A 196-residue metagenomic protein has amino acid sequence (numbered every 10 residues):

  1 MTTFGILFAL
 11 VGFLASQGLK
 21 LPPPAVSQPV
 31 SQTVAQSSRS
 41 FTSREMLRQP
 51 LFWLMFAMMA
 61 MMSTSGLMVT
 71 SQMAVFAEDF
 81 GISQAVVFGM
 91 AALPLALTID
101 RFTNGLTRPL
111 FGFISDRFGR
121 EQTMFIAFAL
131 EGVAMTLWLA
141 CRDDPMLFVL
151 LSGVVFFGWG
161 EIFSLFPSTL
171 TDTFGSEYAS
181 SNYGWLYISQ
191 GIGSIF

Functional and structural regions predicted by a protein language model:
G5-Q32: C-terminal membrane-cytosol helix-exit motif in multi-pass small-molecule transporters
R44-F113: Extracytoplasmic gate region of multi-pass secondary transporters
A60, M146-E161: Hydrophobic core of transmembrane alpha-helices in multi-pass small-molecule transporters, especially MFS/SLC-type
A92, G175-W185: Cytoplasmic loop-to-transmembrane helix junctions
R101-P109, G160, G191-I195: Residue-level signature of mid-helix packing/kink "hotspots" within the transmembrane helices of 12-pass Major
D116-F128: Cytoplasmic membrane-interface "Motif A"-like loop-to-helix N-cap segments of 12-TM Major Facilitator Superfamily
A129-D143: C-terminal ends and interior cores of transmembrane alpha-helices in multi-pass membrane transporters/permeases
E161-F174: Intracellular juxtamembrane helix-capping segments at the cytosolic ends of symmetry-related transmembrane helices
